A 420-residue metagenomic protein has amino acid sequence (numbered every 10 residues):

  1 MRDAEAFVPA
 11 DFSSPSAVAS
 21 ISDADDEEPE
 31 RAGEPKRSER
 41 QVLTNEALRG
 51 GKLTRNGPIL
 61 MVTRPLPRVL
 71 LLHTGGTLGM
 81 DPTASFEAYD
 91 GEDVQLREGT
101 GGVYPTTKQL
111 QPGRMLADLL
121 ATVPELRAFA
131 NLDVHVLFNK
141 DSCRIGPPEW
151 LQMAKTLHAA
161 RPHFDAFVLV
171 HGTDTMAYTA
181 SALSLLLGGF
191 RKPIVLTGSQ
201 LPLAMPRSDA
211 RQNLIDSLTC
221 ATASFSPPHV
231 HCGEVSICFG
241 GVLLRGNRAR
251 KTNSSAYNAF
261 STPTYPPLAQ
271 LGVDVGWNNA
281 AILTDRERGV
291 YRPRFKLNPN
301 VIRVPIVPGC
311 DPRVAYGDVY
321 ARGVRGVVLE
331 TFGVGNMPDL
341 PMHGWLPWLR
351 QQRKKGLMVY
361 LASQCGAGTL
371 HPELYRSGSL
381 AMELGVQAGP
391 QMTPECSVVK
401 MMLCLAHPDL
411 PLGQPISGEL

Functional and structural regions predicted by a protein language model:
R2-A159: ATP/NTP phosphate-donor binding region
R2-T63, V334-L420: C-terminal non-catalytic interaction/assembly regions of soluble proteins
L53, T63-L66, L72-G76, P82 (+5 more regions): Accessory alpha-helical/coil subdomains and C-terminal extensions that flank or cap enzyme catalytic cores
M80, D174-A180, R207-L214, N336-P338: Short glycine/serine/threonine-rich phosphate/pyrophosphate-binding segments that cradle anionic phosphate groups
R161-M176, R322-N336: Short acidic, glycine-rich surface-loop motifs adjacent to enzyme active sites
L169-K192, D339-W348: Short Gly/Thr/Asp-enriched flexible loops that form oxyanion-binding sites at enzyme active sites
A180-H229, Q352-S363: Short, acidic/small-residue loops that bind anionic groups at enzyme active sites
C220-A256, A388-L420: A charged, well-structured terminal subsegment
